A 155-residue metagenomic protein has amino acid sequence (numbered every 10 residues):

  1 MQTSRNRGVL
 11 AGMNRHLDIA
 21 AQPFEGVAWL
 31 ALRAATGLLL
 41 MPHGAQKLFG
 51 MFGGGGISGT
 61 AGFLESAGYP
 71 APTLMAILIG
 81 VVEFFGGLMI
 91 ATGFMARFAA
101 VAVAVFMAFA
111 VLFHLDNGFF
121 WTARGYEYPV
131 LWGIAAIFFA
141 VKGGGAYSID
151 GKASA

Functional and structural regions predicted by a protein language model:
M1-M51, E65, A71-V81, F85-A155: Extended, low-polarity transmembrane helix blocks
G53-I57: Extracytoplasmic catalytic/substrate-binding loops of multi-pass membrane glycan-assembly enzymes
